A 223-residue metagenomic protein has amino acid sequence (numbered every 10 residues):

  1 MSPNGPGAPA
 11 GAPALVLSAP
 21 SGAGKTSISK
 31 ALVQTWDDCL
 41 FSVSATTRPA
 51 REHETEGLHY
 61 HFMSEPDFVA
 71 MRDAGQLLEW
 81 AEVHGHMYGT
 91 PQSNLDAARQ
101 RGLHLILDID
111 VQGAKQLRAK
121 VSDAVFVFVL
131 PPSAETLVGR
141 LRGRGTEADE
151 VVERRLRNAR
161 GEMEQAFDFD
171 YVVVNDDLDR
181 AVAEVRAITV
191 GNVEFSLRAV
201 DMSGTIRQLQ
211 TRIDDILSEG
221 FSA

Functional and structural regions predicted by a protein language model:
M1-L15: Extreme N-terminal, non-catalytic leader segments that precede Walker-type/kinase nucleotide-binding cores
S2-N4, T146, E164-A223: NTP-dependent small-molecule kinase module
S18-P20: P-loop (Walker A) phosphate-binding loop of NTP-binding proteins
K25: Conserved lysine of the Walker
I28-S29: Post-Walker A alpha-helix
Q34-S42: Post-Walker A helix-loop "phosphate-sensing" segment adjacent to the P-loop in P-loop NTPases
T46-L105, Q112-K115: ATP-dependent small-molecule kinase phosphotransfer cores that center on conserved nucleotide phosphate-binding segments
L105-D110, A119-G143, V174-D177: Conserved phosphate-donor/acceptor-positioning beta-strand/loop module used by diverse small-molecule
